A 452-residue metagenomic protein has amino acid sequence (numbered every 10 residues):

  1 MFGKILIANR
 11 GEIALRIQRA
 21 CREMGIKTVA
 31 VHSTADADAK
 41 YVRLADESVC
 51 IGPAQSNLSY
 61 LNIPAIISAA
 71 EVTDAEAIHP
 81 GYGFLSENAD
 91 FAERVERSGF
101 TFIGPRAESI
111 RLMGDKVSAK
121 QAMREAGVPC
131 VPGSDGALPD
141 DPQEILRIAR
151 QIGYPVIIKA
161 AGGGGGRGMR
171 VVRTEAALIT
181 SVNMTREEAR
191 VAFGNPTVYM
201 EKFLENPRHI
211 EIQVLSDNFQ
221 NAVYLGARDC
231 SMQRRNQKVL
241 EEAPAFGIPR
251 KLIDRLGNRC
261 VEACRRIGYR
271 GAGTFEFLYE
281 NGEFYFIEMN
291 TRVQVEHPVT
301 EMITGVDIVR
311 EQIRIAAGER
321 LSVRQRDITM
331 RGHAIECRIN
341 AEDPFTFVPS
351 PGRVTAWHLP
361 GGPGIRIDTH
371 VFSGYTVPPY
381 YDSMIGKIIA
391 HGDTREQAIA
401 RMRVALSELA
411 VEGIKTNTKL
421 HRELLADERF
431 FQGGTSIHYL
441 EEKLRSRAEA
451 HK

Functional and structural regions predicted by a protein language model:
M1-A126, D135-R147, Q397: ATP-binding N-terminal substructure of ATP-dependent carboxylate-amine bond-forming enzymes
I7-E23, S48, E71-T73, E96 (+4 more regions): ATP-dependent carboxylate activation and anion-phosphoryl transfer catalytic cores that bind Mg-ATP to form
V29, H79, T101-I103, V131 (+3 more regions): Structural detector of well-ordered beta-strand residues that form the stable sheet scaffold of enzyme domains
Q55, S109, G162-G165, R292-E296: A short, flexible beta-alpha/helix-coil linker loop
V117, G163-R167, M330-G332: Conserved A3 ("GATE") glycine/threonine-rich loop of ANL adenylate-forming enzymes
A122, Y154, R167, E187 (+1 more regions): N-terminal phosphate-binding caps/lids of nucleotide- and nucleic-acid-binding domains
Y154-A161: Conserved anion/nucleotide-ligand pocket segment
